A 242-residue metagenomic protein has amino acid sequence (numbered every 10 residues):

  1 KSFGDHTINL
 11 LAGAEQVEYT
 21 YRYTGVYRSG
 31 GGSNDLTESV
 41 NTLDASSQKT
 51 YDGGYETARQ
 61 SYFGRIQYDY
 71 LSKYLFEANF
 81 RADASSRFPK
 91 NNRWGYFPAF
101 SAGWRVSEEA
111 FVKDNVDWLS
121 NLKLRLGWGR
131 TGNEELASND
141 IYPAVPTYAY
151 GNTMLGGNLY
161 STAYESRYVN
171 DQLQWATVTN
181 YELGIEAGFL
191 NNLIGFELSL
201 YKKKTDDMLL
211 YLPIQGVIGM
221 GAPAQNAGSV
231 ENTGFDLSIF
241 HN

Functional and structural regions predicted by a protein language model:
K1-N242: Extracellular/periplasmic, surface-exposed regions of secreted and cell-surface proteins
